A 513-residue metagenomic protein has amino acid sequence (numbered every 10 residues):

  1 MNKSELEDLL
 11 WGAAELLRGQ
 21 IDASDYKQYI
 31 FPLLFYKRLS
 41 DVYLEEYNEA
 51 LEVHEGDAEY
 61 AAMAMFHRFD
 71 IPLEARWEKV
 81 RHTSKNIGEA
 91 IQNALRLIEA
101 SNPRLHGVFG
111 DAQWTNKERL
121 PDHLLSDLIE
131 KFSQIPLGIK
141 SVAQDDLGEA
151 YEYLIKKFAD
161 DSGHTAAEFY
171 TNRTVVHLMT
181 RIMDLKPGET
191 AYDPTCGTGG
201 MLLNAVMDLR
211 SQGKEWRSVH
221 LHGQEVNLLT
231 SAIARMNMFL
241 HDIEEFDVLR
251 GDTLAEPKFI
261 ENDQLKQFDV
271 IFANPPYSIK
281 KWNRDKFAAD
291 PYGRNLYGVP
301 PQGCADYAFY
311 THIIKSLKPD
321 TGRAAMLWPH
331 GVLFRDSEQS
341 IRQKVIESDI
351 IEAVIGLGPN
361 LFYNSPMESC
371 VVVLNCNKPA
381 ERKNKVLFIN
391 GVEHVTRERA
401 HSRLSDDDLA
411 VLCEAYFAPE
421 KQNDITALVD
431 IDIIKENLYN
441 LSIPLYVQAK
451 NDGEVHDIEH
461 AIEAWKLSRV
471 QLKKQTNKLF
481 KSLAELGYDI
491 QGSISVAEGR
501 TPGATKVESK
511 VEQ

Functional and structural regions predicted by a protein language model:
M1-P187, L249-K258, N262, G356-N360 (+2 more regions): Non-catalytic, mostly N-terminal accessory regions of nucleic-acid modification and defense proteins
L6, A13, D25-Y26, F31 (+10 more regions): Helical mechanochemical/support elements of P-loop NTPase systems and associated helical scaffolds
L9, L16, Y26-F35, S231 (+2 more regions): Conserved Class I SAM-dependent methyltransferase catalytic core
F35, D41, E45, L240 (+10 more regions): Short, well-ordered loop/turn and helix-capping segments at boundaries between secondary-structure elements and domains
E118, K140, T195, G223-N227 (+8 more regions): Hydrophobic alpha-helical scaffolding
T165-A273, S278-K286, G293-L296, A308 (+4 more regions): Conserved S-adenosyl-L-methionine
W216, D290, S365-M367: Short, solvent-exposed loop/turn segments at the edges of secondary structure
I350-I351, L361-N364, E368-F417: C-terminal, active-site-flanking charged/polar segments
